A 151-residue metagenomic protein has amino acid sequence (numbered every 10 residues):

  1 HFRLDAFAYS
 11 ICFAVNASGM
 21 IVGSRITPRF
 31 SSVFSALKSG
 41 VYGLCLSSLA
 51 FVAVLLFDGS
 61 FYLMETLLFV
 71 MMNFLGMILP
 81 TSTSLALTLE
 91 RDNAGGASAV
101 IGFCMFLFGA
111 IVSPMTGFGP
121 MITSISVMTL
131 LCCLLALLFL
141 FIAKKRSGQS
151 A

Functional and structural regions predicted by a protein language model:
H1-F2, V33, L85-E90: Helix-to-coil boundary motifs at intracellular loop junctions of multi-pass secondary transporters
R3-N16: Loop-to-transmembrane helix entry
A14-S18, F106-L107: Short hydrophobic/small-residue motifs within alpha-helical transmembrane segments of multi-pass transporter-like
I21-I26, T81, A110-P114: Residue-level hotspots within transmembrane alpha-helices of multi-pass secondary transporters
V22-A36: Helix-to-loop junctions at the C-terminal end of transmembrane segments in multipass secondary transporters
L37-S82: C-terminal transmembrane helical hairpin of 12-TM major facilitator-type secondary transporters
N73, L85-P120, M128-T129: A late C-terminal transmembrane helix in Major Facilitator Superfamily
M128-A151: Multi-pass alpha-helical transporter architecture, strongest for 12-TM Major Facilitator/SLC carriers used
